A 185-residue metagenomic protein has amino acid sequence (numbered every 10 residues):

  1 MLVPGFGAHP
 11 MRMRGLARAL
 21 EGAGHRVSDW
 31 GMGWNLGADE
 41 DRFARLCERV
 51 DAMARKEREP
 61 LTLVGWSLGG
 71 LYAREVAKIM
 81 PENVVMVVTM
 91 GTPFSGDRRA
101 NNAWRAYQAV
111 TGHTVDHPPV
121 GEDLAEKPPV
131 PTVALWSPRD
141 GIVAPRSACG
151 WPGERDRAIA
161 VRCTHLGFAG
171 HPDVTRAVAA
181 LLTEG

Functional and structural regions predicted by a protein language model:
M1-M11, G15, A19-V130, L135: Serine-dependent carboxylesterase/thioesterase catalytic core of lipase-like alpha/beta-hydrolase/SGNH enzymes
P4, D140, V178: A residue-level signal for conserved active-site and pocket-lining positions in enzyme catalytic cores
R12, G141-S147: Conserved alpha/beta-hydrolase "acid-adjacent" motif
M32-G37, R162-F168: Histidine-bearing beta->alpha loop at or near hydrolase active sites
F43, A169-L182: Post-His helix in hydrolase/transferase enzymes
R49, M53, A177-G185: C-terminal alpha-helix
V133-G141, V161-C163: Conserved strand-to-loop "acid loop" that flanks and positions the catalytic carboxylate
A148-V161: Active-site regions of enzymes building and remodeling cell-envelope glycoconjugates
